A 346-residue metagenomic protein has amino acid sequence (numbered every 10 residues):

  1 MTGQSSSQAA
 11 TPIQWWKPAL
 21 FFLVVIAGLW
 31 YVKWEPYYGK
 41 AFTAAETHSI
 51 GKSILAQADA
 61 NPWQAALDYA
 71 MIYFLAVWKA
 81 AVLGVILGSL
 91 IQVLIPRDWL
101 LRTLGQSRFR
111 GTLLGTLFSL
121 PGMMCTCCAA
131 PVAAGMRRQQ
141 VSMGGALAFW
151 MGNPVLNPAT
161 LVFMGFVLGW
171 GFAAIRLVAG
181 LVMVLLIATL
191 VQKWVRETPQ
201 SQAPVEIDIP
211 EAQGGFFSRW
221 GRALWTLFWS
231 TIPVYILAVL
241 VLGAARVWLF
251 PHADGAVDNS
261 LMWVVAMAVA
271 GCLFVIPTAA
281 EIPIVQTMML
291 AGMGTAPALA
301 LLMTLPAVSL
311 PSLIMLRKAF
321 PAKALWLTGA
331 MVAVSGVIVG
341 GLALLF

Functional and structural regions predicted by a protein language model:
M1-L23, G39-N61, R196-A223: Intrinsically disordered, low-complexity non-transmembrane regions of multi-pass membrane transporters
I13-G39, Q106, G111, L168-E211 (+1 more regions): Juxtamembrane and boundary regions of transmembrane helices in multi-pass small-molecule transporters and channels
K33-T43, A245-W248: Membrane-helix interface motif
E46, I50, D59-F74, L100-L104 (+5 more regions): Hydrophobic alpha-helical segments of integral membrane proteins, encompassing both true transmembrane helices
L55-A56, L67, G84, L90 (+2 more regions): Transmembrane helical segments that form the transport core of multi-pass membrane transport proteins
A76, A80, G84, G88 (+12 more regions): Alpha-helical transmembrane segments in multi-pass membrane proteins
G88, Q92, M183-V191, L242 (+5 more regions): Alpha-helical transmembrane segments of multipass membrane proteins
S119-L177, F250-A324: Membrane-interfacial helix-loop connectors
